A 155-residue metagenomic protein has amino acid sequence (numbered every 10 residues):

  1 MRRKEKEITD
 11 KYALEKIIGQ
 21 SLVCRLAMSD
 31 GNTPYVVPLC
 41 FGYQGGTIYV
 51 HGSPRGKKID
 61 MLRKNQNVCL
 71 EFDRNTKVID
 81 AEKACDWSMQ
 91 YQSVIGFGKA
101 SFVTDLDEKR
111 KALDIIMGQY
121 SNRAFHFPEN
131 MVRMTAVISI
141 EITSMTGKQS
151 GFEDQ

Functional and structural regions predicted by a protein language model:
M1-Q20: Extreme N-terminal tail/first-helix region
R2-E5, N75-Q155: Charged, gly/pro-rich active-site loop segments
I17, C40-F41, D60-L62, C85-S88 (+1 more regions): Short, conserved, surface-exposed binding loops centered on an aromatic residue
G19, R63-V68, D114-N122: Short, intrinsically disordered, mixed-charge
S21-P54: Short beta-strand segments
V23, V36-P38, N67, Y91 (+2 more regions): Broad gene-expression machinery/nucleic-acid interaction feature
G42-V78: A short mixed-secondary-structure module that forms the rim of ligand-binding clefts
